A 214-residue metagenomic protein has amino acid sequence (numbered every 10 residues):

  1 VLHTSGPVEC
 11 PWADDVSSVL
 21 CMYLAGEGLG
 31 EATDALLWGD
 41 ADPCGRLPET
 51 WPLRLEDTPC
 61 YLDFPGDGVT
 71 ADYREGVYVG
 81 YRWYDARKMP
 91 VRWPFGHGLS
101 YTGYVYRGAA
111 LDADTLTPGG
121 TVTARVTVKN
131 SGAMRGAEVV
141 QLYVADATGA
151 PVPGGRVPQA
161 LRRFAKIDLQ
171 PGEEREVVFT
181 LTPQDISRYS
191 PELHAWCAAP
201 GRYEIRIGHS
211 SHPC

Functional and structural regions predicted by a protein language model:
H3-A137, Y143-A145, K166, A199-P200 (+1 more regions): Secreted, periplasmic, or luminal enzymes acting at the cell surface/secretory milieu
P90, A133-A137, P151-P153, I186-R188 (+1 more regions): Intrinsically disordered, low-complexity acidic/polar segments
A133-P151, R156-L161: Short acidic, flexible loop segments centered on an aromatic residue
P151-P191: Intrinsically disordered, low-complexity Pro/Gly/Ser/Thr-rich segments with frequent PxxP/GP/PP motifs and embedded
T182-C214: Terminal connector regions
